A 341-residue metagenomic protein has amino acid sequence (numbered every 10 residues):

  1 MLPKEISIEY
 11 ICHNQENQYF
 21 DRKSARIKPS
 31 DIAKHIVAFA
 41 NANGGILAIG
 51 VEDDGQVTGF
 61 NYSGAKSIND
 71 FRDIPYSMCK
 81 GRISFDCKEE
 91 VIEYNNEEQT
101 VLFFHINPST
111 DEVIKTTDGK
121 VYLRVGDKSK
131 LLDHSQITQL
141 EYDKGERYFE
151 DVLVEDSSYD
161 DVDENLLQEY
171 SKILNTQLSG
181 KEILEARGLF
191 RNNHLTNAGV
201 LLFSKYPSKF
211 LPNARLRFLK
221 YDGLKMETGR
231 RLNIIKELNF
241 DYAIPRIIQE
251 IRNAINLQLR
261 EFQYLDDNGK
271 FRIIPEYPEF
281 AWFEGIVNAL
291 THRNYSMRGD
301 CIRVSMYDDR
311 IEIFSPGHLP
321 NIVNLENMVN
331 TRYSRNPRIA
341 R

Functional and structural regions predicted by a protein language model:
M1-R341: Conserved N-terminal catalytic/coupling substructures associated with nucleotide/phosphate chemistry
